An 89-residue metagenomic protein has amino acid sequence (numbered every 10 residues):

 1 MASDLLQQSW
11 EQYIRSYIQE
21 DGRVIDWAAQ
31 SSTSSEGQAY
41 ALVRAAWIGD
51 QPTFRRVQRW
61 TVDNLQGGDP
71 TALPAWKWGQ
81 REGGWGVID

Functional and structural regions predicted by a protein language model:
M1-E36, W47-V87: Low-complexity, Ser/Thr/Pro/Gly-enriched N-terminal "stalk/linker" regions
